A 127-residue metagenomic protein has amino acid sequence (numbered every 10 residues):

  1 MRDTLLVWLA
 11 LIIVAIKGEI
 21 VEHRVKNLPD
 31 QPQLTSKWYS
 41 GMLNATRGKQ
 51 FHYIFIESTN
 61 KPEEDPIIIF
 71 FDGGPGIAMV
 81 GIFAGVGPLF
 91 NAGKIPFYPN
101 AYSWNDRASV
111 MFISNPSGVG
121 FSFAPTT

Functional and structural regions predicted by a protein language model:
R2-I67: Catalytic-loop region of hydrolases
H52-T127: N-terminal cap/lid subdomain of alpha/beta-hydrolase-fold enzymes
